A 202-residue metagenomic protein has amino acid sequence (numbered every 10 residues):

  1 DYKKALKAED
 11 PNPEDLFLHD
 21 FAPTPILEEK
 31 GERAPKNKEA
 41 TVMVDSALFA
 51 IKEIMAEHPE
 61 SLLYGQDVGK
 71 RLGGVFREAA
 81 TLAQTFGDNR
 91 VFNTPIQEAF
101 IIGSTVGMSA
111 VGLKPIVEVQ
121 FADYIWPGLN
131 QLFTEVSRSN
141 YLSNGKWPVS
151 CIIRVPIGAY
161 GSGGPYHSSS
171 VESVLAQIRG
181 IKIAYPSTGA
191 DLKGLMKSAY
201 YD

Functional and structural regions predicted by a protein language model:
D1-D15: Active-site or pore-adjacent capping/gating segments
F17-D202: Thiamine diphosphate
